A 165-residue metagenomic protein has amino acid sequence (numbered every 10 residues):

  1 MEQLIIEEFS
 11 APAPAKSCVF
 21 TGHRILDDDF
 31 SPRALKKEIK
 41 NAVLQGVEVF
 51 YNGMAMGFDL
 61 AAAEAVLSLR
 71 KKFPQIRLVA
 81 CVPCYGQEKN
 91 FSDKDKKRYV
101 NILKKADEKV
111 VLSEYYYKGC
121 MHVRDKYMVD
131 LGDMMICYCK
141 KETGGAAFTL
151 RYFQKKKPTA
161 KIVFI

Functional and structural regions predicted by a protein language model:
E2-I165: Acidic/glycine-enriched connector segments
